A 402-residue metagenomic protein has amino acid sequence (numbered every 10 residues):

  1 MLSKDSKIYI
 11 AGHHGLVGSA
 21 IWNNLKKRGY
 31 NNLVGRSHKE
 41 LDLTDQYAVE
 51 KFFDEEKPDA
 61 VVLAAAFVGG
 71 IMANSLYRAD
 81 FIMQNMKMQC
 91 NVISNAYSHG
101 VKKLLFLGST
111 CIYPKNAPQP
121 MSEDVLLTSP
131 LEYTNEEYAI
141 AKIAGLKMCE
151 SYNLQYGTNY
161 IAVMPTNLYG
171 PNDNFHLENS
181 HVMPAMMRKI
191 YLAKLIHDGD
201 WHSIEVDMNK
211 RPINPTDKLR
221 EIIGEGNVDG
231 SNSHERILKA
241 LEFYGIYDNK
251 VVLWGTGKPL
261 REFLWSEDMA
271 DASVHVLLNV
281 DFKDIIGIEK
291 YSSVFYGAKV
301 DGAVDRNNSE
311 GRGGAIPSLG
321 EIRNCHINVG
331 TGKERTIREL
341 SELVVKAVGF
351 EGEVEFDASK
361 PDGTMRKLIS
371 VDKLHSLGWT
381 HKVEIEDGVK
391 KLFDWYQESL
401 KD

Functional and structural regions predicted by a protein language model:
L2, G12-L16, A20-R28, L192-D402: C-terminal substrate-binding subdomain of Rossmann-fold SDR/epimerase-dehydratase oxidoreductases
K4, C90-E136, I161, N174: Conserved Rossmann-fold NAD(P)-dependent oxidoreductase catalytic core, especially the SDR/UDP-sugar
A11, R36, A64-A65, L104-S109 (+1 more regions): SDR active-site strand-loop-helix element
K26-K51: Adenosine-cofactor binding site in Rossmann-like domains, unifying the SAM/SAH pocket of S-adenosylmethionine-dependent
Q46-M86, K115: NAD(P)H-binding glycine-rich loop region in Rossmannoid oxidoreductase-like domains and their noncatalytic homologs
V68-G69, T110-P118, T166-Y169: Active-site segment of SDR-like NAD(P)-dependent oxidoreductases
I82, M86, T134-L146, H176-P184 (+2 more regions): Short-chain dehydrogenase/reductase
N91, Y133-T166, V182-D198: Active-site Tyr-X1-5-Lys
